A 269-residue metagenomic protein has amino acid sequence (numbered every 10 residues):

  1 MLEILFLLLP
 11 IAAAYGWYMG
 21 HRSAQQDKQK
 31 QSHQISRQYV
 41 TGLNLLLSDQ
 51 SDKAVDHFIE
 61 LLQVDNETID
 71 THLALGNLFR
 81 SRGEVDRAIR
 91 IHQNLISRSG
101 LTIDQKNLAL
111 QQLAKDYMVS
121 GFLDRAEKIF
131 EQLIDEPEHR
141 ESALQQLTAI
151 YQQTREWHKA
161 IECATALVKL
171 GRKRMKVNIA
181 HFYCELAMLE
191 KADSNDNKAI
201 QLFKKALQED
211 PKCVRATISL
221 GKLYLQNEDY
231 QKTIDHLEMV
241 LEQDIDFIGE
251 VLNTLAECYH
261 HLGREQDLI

Functional and structural regions predicted by a protein language model:
M1-H33, Q132-A149, Q153-M175: Long, contiguous interaction/recruitment modules in multidomain scaffold/adaptor proteins
A54, A88, A126, A160 (+3 more regions): Single-residue signature of alpha-solenoid repeat helices
E60-L61, N94-L95, Q132-L133, L167 (+2 more regions): Canonical positions in the second alpha-helix
N66, G100, D104, E138 (+3 more regions): Short coil turns that delineate tetratricopeptide repeat
T71, Q105, A109, A143 (+4 more regions): TPR alpha-solenoid repeat register
